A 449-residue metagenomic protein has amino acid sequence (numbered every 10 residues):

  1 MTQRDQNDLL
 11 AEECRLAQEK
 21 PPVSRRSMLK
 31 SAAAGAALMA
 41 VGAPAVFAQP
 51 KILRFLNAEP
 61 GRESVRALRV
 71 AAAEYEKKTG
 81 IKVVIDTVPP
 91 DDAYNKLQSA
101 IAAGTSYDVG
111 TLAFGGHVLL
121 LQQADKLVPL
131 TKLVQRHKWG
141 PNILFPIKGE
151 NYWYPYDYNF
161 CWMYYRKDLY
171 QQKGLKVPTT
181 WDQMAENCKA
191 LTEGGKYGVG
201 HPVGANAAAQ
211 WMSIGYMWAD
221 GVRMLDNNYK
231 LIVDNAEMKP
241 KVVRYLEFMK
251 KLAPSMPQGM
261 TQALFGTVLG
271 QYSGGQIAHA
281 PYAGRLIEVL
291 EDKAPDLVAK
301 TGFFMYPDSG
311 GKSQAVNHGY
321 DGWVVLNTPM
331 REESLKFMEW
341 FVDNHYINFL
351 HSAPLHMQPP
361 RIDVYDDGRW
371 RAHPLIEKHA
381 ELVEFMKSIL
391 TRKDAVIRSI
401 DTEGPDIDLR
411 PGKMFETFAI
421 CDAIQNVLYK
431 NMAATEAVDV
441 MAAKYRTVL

Functional and structural regions predicted by a protein language model:
M1-V23, S27, A34-V41: N-terminal secretory signal peptides
L10-E19, Q171, A380, L390-L449: Conserved C-terminal helix/tail region of periplasmic/extracytoplasmic solute-binding proteins
G42, K148, Y152-Y156, C161 (+2 more regions): Extracytoplasmic/periplasmic solute-binding protein
V70-G140, P146, W153, D168-T179 (+3 more regions): Extracytoplasmic "Venus flytrap"/periplasmic binding protein-like
A113-W162, A185, M212, K300-F304 (+2 more regions): Hinge/lid segment of periplasmic solute-binding proteins
G115, L120, L286-L297, G311-F418: C-terminal lobe and pocket-closing loops of periplasmic/extracytoplasmic Venus-flytrap solute-binding proteins
V128-I143, V203, V222-R244, D292-D296 (+3 more regions): Short, solvent-exposed loop/beta-turn-alpha elements that line the ligand-binding surface or hinge of extracytoplasmic
C188-A190, K230-T261, G302, Y306: Glycine-centered hinge/linker elements that transmit conformational signals in sensory and ligand-binding systems
